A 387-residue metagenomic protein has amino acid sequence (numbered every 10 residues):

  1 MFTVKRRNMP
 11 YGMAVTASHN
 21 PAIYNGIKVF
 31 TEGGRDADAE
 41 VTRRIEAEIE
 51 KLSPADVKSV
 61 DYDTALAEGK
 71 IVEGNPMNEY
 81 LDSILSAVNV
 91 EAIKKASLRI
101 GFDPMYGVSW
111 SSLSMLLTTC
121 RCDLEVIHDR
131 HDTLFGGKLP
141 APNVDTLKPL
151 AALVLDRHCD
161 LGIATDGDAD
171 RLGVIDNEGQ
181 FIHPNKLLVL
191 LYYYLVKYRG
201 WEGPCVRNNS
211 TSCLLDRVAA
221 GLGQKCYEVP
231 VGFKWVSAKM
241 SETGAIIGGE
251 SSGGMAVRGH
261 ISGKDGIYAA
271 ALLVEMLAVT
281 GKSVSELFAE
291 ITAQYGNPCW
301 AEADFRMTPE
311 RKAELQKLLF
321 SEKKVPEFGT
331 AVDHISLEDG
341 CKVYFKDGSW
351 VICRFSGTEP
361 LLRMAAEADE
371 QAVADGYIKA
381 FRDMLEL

Functional and structural regions predicted by a protein language model:
M1-G33, D216: Ferredoxin-reductase
N8-M9, R157-C159, G244-A245: Short, high-confidence coil segments that cap the C-terminus of an alpha-helix and link into the following beta-strand
M13, H19, I84, D103 (+8 more regions): Buried hydrophobic positions in well-ordered alpha/beta secondary-structure cores of metabolic enzymes
I23-E32, S112, D170-L190, L215-D216: Short Gly/Thr/Asp-enriched flexible loops that form oxyanion-binding sites at enzyme active sites
Y24, L161, W201-L387: Phosphate-binding and adjacent anionic-ligand microenvironments
N25-R157: Gly/Ser/Thr-enriched, mixed-charge loops and adjacent short helices that form phosphate/oxyanion-binding elements
D38, V126-H128, Q180-R199, G266-E275: Gly/Ser/Thr-rich active-site loops/lids in small-molecule metabolic enzymes that frequently grip phosphoryl groups
A47-Y80, N177-G249, M255-A256: Proline/glycine-rich low-complexity loops and linkers
